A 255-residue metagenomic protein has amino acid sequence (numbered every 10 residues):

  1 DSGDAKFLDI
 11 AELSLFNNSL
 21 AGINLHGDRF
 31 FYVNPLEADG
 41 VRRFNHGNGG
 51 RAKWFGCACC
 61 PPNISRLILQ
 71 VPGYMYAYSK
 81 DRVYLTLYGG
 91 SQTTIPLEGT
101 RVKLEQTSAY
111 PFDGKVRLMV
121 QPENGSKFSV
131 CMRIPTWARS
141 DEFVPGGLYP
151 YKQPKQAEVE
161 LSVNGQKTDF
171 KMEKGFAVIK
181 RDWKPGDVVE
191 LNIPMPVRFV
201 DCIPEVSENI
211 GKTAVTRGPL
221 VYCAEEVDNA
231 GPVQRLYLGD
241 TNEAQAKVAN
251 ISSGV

Functional and structural regions predicted by a protein language model:
D1-A5: Active-site neighborhood of glycoside hydrolase catalytic domains
D9-N17, G22-Q121, R139-V163, T168 (+3 more regions): C-terminal beta-rich recognition modules with glycine/proline-rich loops and embedded aromatic residues
E123-V130: Extended extracellular/luminal ectodomain segments enriched in beta-structured repeat modules
